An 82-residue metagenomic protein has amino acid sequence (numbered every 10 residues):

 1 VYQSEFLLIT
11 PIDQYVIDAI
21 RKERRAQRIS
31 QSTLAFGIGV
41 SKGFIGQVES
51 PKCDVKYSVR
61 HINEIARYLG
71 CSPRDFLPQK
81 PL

Functional and structural regions predicted by a protein language model:
Y2-A26: A short, Lys/Arg-rich alpha-helix, primarily the initiator
R21, S32, N63: Residues within the helices of the helix-turn-helix
R24, A35, A66: The alpha-helix within a helix-turn-helix
R28, K52-R67: Short, basic-rich loop-to-helix N-cap that marks the start of a DNA-contacting helix
R28-V48: Short alpha-helical DNA-recognition segment
Q47-S50, P78-Q79: Phosphate-coordinating loops and pocket residues in cytosolic domains that bind phosphorylated ligands
G70-L82: Short C-terminal boundary/hinge segments that cap the last helix of small helical domains
